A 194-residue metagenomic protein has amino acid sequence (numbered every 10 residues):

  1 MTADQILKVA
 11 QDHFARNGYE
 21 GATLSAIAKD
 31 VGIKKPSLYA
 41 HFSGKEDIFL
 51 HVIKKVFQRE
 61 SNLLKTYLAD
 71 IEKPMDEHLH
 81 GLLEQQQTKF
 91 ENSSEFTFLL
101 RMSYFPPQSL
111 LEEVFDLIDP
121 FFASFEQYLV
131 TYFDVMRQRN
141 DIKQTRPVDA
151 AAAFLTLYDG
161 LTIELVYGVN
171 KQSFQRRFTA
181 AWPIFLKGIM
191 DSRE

Functional and structural regions predicted by a protein language model:
Q5, V9, H13-D47, H51: Helix-turn-helix
R16-E20, S93, R139-N140: Short coil/turn segments at alpha/beta junctions that flank glycine-rich nucleotide-binding fingerprints
L50-V56, E60-L63: Alpha-helical DNA-contacting segments of helix-turn-helix folds
H51, K65-S94, A151-F154, E194: Hydrophobic alpha-helical connector segments
S61, L111-Q138, D149-A152, R176-T179 (+1 more regions): Amphipathic alpha-helical packing segments from all-alpha helical-bundle domains
F90-E113, I163: Amphipathic alpha-helical segments used for helix-helix packing
Q144-E164, R177-L186: Hydrophobic alpha-helical segments that form the core of small-molecule binding pockets and/or dimer interfaces
K187-E194: Generic C-terminal helix-cap and adjacent flexible tail
